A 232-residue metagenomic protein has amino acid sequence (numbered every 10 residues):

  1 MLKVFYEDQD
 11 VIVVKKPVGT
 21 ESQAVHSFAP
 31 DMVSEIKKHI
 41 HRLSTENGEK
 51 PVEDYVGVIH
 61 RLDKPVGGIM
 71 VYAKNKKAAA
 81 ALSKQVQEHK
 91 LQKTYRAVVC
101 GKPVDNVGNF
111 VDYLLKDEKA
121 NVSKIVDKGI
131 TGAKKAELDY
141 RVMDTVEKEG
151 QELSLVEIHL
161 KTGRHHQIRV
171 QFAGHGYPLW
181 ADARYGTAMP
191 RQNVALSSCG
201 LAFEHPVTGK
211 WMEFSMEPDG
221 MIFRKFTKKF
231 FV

Functional and structural regions predicted by a protein language model:
M1-V232: RNA pseudouridine synthases
